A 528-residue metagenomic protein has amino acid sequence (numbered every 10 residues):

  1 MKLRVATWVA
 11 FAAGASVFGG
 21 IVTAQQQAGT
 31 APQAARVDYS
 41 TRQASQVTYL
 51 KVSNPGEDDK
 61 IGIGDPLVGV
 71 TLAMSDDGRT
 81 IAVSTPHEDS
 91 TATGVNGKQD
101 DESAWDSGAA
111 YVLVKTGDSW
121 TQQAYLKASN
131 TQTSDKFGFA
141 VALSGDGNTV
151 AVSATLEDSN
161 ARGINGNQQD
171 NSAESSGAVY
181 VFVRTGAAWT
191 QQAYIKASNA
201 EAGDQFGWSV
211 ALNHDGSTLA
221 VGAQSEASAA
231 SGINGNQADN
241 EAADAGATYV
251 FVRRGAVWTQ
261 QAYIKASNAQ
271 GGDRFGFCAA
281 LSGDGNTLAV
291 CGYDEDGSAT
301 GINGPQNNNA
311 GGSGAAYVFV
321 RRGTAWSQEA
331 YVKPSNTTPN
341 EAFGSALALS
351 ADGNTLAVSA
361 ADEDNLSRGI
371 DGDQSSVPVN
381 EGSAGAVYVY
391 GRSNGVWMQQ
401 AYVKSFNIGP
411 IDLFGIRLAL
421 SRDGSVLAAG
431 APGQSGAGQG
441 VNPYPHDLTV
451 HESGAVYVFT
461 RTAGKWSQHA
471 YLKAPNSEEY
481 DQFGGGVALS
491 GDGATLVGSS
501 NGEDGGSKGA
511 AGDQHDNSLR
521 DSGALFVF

Functional and structural regions predicted by a protein language model:
M1-V9: Bacterial N-terminal signal peptides that target proteins for export
W8-G19: Bacterial N-terminal signal peptides
A24-F528: Conserved beta-strand/short-helix segments that make up beta-rich extracellular adhesion/recognition modules
